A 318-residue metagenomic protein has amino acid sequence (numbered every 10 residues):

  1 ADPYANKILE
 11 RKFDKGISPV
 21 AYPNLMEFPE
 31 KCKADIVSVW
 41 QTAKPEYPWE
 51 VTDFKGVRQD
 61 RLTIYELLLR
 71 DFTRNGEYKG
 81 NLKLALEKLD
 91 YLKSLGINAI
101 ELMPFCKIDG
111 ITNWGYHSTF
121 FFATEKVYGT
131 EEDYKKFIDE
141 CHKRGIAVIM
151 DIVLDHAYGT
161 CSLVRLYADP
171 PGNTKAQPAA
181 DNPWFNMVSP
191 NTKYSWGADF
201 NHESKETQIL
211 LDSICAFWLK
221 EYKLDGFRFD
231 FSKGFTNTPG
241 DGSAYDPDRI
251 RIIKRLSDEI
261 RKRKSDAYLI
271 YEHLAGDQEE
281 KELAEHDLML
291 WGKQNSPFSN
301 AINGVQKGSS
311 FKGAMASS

Functional and structural regions predicted by a protein language model:
A1-L62, E77: The feature marks proteins involved in alpha-glucan
A1-N24, L154-G159, A275-A284, L288-G292: Internal hydrophobic scaffold segments of catalytic domains
Y4, K12, Y22, K33 (+4 more regions): Intrinsically disordered, low-complexity peptide-like regions
K7-E10, Q41, Q59, E131 (+6 more regions): Residue-identity detector for glutamine
G16, P45-L62, L68-K223, F231-D248 (+1 more regions): Substrate-binding/active-site clefts of carbohydrate-active enzymes
V39-T42, L68-R70, E272, K293: Structured loops at beta-to-helix junctions and adjacent beta-edge loops in soluble globular domains
C106, Y116, H142-R144, F231-S318: Active-site-proximal helices and loops of the catalytic beta/alpha 8
